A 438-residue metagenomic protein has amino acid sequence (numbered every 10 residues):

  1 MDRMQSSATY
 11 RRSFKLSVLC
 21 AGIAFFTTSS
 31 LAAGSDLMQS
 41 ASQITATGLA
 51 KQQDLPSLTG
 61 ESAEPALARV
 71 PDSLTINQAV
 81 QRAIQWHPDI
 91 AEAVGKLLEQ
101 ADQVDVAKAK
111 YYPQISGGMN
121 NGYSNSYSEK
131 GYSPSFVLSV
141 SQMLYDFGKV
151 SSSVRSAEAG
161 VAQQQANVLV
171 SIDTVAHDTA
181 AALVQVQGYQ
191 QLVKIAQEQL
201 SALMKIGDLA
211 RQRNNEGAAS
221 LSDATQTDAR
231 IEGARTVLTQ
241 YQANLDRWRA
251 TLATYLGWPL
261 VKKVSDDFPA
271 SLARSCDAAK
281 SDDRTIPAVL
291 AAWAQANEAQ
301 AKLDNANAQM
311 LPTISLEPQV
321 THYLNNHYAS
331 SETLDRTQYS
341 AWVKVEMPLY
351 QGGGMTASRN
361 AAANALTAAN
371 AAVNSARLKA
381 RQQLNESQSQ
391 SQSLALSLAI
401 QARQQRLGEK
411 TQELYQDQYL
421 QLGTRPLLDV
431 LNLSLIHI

Functional and structural regions predicted by a protein language model:
D2-L31: Gram-negative bacterial Sec-dependent N-terminal signal peptides
D2-S7, S40-Q43, S171-P287, S387-Q390 (+1 more regions): Periplasmic alpha-helical coiled-coil/stalk elements that build and connect Gram-negative outer-membrane
A32-S116, A218, L256-Q300, L311 (+3 more regions): Bacterial Sec-pathway N-terminal export signals of envelope proteins
A91, Q114-G131, L144-V170, L290 (+3 more regions): Small/polar (Gly/Ser/Thr/Ala-rich) solvent-exposed segments that form structured loops/beta-strands/short helices used
E92-A107, S171, V175-I195, K205-G207 (+4 more regions): Amphipathic alpha-helical coiled-coil segments
S133-S135, A181, Q226, W293 (+2 more regions): Transmembrane beta-barrel architecture of outer-membrane proteins
L138-V140, V343: Membrane-embedded beta-strands of outer-membrane beta-barrel proteins, especially the hydrophobic/small aromatic
